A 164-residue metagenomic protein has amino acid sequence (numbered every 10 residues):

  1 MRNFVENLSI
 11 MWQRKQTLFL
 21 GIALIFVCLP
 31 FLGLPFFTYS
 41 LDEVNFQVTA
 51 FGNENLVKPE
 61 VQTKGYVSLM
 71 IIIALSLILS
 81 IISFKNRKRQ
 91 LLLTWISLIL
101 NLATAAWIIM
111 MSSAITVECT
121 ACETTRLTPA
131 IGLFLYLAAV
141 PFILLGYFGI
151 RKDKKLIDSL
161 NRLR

Functional and structural regions predicted by a protein language model:
R2-G33: Cytosolic juxtamembrane helix and N-cap/initiation of the first transmembrane helix
W12, I78-L92: Juxtamembrane helix-break-helix junctions at the cytosolic face of small multi-pass alpha-helical membrane proteins
L20-P30, M70-S80, N101-I108, Y136-A139 (+1 more regions): Helical transmembrane-bundle signal
L29-E54: Membrane-helix exit/juxtamembrane interface segments
F51-I72: Interfacial helix-start motif at the membrane-water boundary
P59-T63, R89-W95: Juxtamembrane interface helix immediately N-terminal to a transmembrane segment
T94-L102: Hydrophobic alpha-helical segments of small multi-pass membrane proteins
M110-R164: Alpha-helical transmembrane segments of multi-pass integral membrane proteins, characterized by long hydrophobic
